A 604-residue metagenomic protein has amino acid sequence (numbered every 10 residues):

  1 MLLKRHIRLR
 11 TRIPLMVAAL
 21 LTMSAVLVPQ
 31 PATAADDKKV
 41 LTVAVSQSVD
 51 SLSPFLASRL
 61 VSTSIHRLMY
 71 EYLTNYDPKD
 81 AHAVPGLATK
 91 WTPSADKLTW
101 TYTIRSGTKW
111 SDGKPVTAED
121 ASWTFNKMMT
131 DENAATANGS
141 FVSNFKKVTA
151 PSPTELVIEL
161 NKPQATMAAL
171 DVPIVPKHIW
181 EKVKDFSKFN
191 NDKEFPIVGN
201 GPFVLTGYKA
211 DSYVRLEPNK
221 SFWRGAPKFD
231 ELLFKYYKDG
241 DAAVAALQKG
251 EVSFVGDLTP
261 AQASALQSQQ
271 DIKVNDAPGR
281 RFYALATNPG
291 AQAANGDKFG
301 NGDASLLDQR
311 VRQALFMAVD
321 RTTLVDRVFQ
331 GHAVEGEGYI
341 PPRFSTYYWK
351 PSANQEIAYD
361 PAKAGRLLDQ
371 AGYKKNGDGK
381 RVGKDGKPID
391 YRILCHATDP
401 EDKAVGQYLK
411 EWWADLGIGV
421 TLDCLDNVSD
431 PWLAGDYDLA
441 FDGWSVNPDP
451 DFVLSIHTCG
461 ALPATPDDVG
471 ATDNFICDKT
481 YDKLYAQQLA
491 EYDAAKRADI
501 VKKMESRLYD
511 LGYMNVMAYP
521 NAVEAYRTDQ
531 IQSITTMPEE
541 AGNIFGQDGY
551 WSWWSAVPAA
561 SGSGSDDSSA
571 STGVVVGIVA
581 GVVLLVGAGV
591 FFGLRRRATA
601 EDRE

Functional and structural regions predicted by a protein language model:
L2-T11, R105-T136, V148, P202-V328 (+4 more regions): Extracytoplasmic/periplasmic ligand-capture domains
M23-A32: C-terminal segment of classical bacterial N-terminal signal peptides
D36-V40, Q47, L68, G86-A88 (+11 more regions): Extracytoplasmic
A44-A95, N126, V198: N-terminal lobe/hinge region of extracytoplasmic solute-binding protein
D50-L56, A81-V84, T166-A169, V214-R215 (+5 more regions): Short, solvent-exposed loop/turn elements at domain surfaces
T63-S64, D80-A83, D192-V198, V204-K209 (+3 more regions): Short Gly/Pro-enriched turn/cap motifs at secondary-structure boundaries
D96, T103, A137-V183: Surface-exposed binding/hinge segments that line and control ligand-binding clefts or catalytic entry sites
Y526-S565: Long beta-strand-rich cores associated with HINT superfamily self-processing modules
